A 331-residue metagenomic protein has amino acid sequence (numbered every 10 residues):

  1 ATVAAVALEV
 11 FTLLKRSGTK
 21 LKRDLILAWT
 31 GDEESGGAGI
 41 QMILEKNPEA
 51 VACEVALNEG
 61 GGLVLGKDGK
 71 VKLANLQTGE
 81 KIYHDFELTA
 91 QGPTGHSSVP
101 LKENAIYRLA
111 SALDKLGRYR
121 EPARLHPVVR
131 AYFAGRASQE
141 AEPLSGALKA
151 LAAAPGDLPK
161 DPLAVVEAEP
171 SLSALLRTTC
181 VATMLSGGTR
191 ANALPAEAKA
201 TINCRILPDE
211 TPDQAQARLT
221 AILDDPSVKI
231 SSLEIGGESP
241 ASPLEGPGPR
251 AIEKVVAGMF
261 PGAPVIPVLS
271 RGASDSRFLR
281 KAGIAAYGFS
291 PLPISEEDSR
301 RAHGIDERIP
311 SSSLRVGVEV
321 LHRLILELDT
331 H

Functional and structural regions predicted by a protein language model:
A1-N75: Acidic/histidine-rich catalytic neighborhood of metal-dependent amide-processing enzymes
G62-K72, L76-G79, Y83-G317, H322 (+1 more regions): Metal-dependent amide/peptide-bond hydrolase catalytic core, centered on the "pita-bread" metallohydrolase fold
